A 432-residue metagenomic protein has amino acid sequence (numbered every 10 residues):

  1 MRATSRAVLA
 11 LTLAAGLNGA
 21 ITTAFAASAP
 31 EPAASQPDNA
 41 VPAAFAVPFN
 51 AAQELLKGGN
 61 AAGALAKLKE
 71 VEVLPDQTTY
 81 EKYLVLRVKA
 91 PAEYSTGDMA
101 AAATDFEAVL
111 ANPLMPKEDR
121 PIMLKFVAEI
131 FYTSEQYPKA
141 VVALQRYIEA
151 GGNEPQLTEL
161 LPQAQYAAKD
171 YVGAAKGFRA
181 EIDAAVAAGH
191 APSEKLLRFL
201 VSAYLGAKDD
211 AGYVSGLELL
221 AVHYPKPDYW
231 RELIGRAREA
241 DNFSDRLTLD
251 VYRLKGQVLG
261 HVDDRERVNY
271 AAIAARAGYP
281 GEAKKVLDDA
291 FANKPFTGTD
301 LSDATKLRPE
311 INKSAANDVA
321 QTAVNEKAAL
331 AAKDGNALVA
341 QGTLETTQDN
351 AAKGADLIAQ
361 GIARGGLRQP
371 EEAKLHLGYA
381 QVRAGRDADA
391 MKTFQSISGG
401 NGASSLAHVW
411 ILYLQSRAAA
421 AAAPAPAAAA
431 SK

Functional and structural regions predicted by a protein language model:
R2-V8, L13-A108, D119-I122, L406 (+1 more regions): N-terminal leader/linker segments that initiate helical-solenoid repeat arrays
A34-V41, E72-T78, A108-K117, Q145-N153 (+8 more regions): Solenoid-like repeat scaffolds
V41-N50, T79-L86, P116-F126, G151-L160 (+10 more regions): Generic helix N-cap/helix-start motif at coil->alpha-helix transitions
L55, E93, F131, Q165 (+6 more regions): Residue at a conserved register position within TPR or TPR-like alpha-solenoid repeats
K67-E70, A100-L110, Y137-I148, G173-A184 (+7 more regions): Alpha-helical repeat scaffolds
D300-Q341, N350, D356-L357: Flexible internal linker/loop segments at domain or repeat junctions
K333-K432: C-terminal soluble interaction/assembly domains
